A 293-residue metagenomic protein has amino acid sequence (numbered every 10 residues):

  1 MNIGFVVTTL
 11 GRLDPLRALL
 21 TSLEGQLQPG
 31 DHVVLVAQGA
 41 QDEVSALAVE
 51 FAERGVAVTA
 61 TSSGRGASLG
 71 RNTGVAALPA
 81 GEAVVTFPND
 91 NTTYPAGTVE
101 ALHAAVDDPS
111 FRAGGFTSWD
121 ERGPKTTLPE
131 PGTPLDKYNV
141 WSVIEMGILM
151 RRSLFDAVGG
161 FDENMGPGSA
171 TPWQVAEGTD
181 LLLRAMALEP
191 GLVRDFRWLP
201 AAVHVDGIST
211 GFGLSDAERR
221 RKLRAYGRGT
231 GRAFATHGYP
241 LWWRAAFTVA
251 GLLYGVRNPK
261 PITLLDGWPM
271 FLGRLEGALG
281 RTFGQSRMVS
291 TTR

Functional and structural regions predicted by a protein language model:
G11-G25: Short, well-formed alpha-helical segments that are part of the catalytic scaffolds of diverse glycosyltransferases
T21-A60: Acidic donor-binding segment of Leloir-type glycosyltransferases
T61-A80: Glycine-rich, basic loop-to-helix element that forms the pyrophosphate-binding segment of sugar-nucleotide handling
E82-T93: Short beta-strand-to-loop acidic/aromatic patch adjacent to the donor-nucleotide binding site
T93-T127: Conserved donor NDP-sugar-binding/catalytic core segment of glycosyltransferases
L154, V158, M165-L199: A short, conserved alpha-helix in the catalytic core of glycosyltransferases
P167-A170, G191-E218, T230-A233: Active-site donor/metal-binding and catalytic loop motifs of nucleotide-sugar-dependent glycosylation enzymes
A217-G229, A235-R293: Non-catalytic, C-terminal membrane-associated alpha-helical segments of glycosyltransferases
